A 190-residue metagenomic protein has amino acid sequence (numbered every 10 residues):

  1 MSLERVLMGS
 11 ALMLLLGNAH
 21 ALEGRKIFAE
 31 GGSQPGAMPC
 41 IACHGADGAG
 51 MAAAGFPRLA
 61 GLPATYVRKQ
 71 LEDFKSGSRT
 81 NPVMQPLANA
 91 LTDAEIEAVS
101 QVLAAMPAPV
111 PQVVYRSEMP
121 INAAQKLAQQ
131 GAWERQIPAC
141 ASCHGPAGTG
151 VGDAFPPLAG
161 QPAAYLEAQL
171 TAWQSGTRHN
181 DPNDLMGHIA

Functional and structural regions predicted by a protein language model:
M1-M8: Bacterial N-terminal signal peptides that target proteins for export
M8-G17: Bacterial N-terminal signal peptides
G17-G36, D47, G55, A105-E134: Electrostatic cytochrome c docking/interface patches
L22-R25, A29-E30, G36-S76: The feature marks the first
E23-I27, Y66-K69, V83-P86, A98 (+3 more regions): Extracytoplasmic/secreted proteins, especially bacterial periplasmic and envelope-associated proteins
A37-A46, V99, I137-A147: The canonical Cys-X-X-Cys-His
A42, M51-R58, D73-R116, V151-P157 (+1 more regions): Axial heme c-ligation environment in periplasmic c-type cytochrome domains
